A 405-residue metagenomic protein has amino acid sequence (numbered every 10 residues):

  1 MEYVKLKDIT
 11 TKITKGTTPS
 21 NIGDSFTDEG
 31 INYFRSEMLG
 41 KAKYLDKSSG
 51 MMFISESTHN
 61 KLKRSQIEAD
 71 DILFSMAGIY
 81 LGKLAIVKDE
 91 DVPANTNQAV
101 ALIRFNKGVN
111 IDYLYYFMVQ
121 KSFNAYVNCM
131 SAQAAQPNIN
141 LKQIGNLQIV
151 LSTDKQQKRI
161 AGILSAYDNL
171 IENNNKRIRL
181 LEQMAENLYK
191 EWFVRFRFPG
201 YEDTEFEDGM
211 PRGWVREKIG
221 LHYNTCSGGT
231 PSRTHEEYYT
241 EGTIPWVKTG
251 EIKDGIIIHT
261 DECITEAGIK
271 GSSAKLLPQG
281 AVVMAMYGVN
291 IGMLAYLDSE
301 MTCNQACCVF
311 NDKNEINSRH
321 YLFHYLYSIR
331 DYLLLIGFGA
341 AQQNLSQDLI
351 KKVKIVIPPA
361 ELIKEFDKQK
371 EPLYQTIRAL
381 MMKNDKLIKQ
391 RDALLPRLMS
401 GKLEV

Functional and structural regions predicted by a protein language model:
M1-T17, N146-R195, P199-T230, E241 (+4 more regions): Non-catalytic DNA-recognition/assembly elements of restriction-modification systems
V4-D24, E37-A69, E217-E236, G250-Q279 (+2 more regions): Sequence-specific dsDNA recognition surfaces
K15, R35-S36, F53-K121, K248-T249 (+3 more regions): A short beta-sheet element
P93-A101, D112, A132-A161, M301-C308 (+1 more regions): A short glycine-rich beta-alpha junction/loop motif
V119-N124, N128, D168, Y327-R330 (+2 more regions): Short amphipathic alpha-helical signal-transduction/dimerization elements
L294-A295, R319-Y321, L333-L335, L362-D367 (+1 more regions): Extended hydrophobic-aromatic, low-complexity segments
